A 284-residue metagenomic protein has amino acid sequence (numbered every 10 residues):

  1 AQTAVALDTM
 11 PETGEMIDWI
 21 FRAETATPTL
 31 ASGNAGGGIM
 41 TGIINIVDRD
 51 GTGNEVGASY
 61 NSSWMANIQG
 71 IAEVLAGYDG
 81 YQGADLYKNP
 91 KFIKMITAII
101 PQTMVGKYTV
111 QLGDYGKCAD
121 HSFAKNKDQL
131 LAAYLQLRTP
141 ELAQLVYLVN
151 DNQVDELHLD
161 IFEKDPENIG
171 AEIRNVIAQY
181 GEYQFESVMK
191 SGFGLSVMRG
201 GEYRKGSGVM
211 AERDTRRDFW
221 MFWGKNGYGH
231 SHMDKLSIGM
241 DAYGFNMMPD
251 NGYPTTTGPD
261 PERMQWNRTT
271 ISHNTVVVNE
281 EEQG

Functional and structural regions predicted by a protein language model:
A1-S59, Q69, A171-Q184: Active-site lining segments of carbohydrate-active enzymes
N54-G284: Extended polysaccharide-engagement surfaces of secreted carbohydrate-active enzymes
